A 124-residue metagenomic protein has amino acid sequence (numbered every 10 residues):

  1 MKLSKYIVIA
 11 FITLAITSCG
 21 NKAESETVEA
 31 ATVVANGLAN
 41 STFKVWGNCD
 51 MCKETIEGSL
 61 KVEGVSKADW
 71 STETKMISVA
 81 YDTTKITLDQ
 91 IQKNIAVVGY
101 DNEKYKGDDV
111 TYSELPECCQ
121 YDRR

Functional and structural regions predicted by a protein language model:
M1-I7: Bacterial N-terminal signal peptides that target proteins for export
V8-T13: Hydrophobic helical h-region of N-terminal Sec-dependent signal peptides in bacterial secretory/periplasmic proteins
A15-S18: C-terminal motif of bacterial Sec signal peptides marking the signal peptidase cleavage site
G20-V34: Short, low-complexity, disordered segments immediately C-terminal to signal peptides in bacterial exported proteins
N36-M76, V97: Post-signal-peptide N-terminal segment of Sec-exported extracytoplasmic proteins
D82-L88: Helix N-cap motif at beta-to-alpha junctions
G99-T111: Conserved short beta-strand edge segments in small beta-sheet-based binding/regulatory domains
S113-R124: Short, low-order "capping/linker" segments at domain edges
